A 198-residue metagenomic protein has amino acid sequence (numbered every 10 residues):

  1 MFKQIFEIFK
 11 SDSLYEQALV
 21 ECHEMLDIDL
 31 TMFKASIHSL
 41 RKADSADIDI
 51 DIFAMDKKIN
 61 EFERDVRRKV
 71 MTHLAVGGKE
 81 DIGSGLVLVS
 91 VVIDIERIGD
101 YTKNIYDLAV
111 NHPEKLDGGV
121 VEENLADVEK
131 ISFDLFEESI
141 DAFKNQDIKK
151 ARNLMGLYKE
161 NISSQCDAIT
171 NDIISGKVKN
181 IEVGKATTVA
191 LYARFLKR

Functional and structural regions predicted by a protein language model:
M1-R198: Cytosolic, long alpha-helical scaffolding segments
